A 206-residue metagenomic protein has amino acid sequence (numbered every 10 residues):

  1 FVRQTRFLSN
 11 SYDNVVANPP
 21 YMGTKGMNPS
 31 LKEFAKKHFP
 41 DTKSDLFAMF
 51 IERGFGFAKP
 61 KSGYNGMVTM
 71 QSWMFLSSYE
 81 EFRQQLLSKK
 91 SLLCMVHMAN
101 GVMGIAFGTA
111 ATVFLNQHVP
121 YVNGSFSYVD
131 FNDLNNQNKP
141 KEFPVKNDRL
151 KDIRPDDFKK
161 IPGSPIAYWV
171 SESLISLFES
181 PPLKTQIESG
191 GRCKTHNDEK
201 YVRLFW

Functional and structural regions predicted by a protein language model:
F1-Q4: Coupling/switch/interface segments within P-loop NTPase motor domains and analogous charged loops in nucleic-acid
R6-W206: Signature of N6-adenine DNA methyltransferases within the class I
